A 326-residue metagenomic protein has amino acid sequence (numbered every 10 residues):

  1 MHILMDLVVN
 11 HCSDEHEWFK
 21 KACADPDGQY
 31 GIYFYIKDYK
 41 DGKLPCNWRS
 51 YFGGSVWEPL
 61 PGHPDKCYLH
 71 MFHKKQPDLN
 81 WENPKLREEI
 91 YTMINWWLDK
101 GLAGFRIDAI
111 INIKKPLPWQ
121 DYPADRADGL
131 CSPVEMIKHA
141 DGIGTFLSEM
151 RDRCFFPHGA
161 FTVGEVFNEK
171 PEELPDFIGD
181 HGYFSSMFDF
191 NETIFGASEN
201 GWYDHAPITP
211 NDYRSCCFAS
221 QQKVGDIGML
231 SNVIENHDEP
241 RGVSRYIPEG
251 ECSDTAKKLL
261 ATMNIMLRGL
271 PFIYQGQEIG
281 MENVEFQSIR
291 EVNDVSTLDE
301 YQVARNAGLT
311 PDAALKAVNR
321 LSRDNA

Functional and structural regions predicted by a protein language model:
M1-A326: Active-site and adjacent substrate-binding regions of carbohydrate-active enzymes
